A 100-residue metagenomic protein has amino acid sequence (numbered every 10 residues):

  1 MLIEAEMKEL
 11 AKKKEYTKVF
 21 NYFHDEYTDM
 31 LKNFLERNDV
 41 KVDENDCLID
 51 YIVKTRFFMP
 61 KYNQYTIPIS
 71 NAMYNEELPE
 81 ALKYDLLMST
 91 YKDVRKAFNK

Functional and structural regions predicted by a protein language model:
M1-T17: Charged alpha-helical initiation segments
A5, H24, I67-S70: Active-site-proximal helix/loop capping residues that flank conserved catalytic or ligand/cofactor
K8-L10, D29-M30, L87: Short amphipathic alpha-helical "recognition" segments used for binding
K12-V19, P79-K83: Residue-level recognition of alpha-helical structural elements
V19-F20, E26: Solenoid-repeat scaffolds in large eukaryotic assemblies
D25-D29, N33: Short, residue-level hotspots on alpha-helical faces of the histone-fold and other alpha-helical interaction modules
K32-K100: Long, charged low-complexity segments
